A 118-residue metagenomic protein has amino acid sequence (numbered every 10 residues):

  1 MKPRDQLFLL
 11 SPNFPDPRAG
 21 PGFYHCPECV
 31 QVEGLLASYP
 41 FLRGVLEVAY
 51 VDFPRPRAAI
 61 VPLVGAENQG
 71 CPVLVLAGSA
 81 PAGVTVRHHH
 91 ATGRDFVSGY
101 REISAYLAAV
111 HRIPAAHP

Functional and structural regions predicted by a protein language model:
K2-P118: GST-like domain detector, emphasizing the conserved glutathione-binding G-site in the N-terminal thioredoxin-like
